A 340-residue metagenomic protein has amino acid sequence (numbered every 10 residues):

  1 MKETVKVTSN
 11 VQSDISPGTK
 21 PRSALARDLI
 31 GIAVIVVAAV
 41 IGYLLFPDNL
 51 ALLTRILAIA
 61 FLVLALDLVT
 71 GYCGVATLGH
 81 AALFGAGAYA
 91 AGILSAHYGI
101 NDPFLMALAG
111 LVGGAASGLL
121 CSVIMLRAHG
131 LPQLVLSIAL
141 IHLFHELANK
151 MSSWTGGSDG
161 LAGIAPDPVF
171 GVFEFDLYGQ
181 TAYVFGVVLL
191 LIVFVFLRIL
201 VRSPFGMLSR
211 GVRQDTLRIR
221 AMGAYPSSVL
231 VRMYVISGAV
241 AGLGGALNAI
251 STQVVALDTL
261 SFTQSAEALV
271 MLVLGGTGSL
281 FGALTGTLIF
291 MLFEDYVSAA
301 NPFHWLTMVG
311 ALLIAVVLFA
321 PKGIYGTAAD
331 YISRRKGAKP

Functional and structural regions predicted by a protein language model:
K2-P340: Transmembrane alpha-helices and adjacent helix-loop boundaries
